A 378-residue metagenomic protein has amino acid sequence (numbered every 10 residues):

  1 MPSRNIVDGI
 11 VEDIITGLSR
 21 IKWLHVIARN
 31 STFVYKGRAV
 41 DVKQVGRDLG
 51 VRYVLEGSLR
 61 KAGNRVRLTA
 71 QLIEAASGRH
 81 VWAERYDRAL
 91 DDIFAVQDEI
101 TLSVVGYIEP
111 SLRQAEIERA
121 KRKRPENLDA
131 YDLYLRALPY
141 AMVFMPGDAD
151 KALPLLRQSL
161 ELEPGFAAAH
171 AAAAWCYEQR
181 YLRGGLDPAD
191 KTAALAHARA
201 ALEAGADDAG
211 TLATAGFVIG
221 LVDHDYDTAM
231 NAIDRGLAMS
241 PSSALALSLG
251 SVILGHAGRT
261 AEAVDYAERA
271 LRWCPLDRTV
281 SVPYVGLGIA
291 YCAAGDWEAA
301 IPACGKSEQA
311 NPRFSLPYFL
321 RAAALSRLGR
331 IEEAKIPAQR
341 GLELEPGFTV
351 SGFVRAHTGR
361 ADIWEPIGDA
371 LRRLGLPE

Functional and structural regions predicted by a protein language model:
M1-L328, P337, L344: Acidic, proline/glycine-rich low-complexity intrinsically disordered segments
A120-K123, L186, P346-A361: Acidic, Ser/Thr-rich low-complexity linear motifs
I331: Non-heme Fe(II)/2-oxoglutarate
V350-E378: Terminal, low-structured helical/coil segments at or just beyond the last alpha-helical repeat
